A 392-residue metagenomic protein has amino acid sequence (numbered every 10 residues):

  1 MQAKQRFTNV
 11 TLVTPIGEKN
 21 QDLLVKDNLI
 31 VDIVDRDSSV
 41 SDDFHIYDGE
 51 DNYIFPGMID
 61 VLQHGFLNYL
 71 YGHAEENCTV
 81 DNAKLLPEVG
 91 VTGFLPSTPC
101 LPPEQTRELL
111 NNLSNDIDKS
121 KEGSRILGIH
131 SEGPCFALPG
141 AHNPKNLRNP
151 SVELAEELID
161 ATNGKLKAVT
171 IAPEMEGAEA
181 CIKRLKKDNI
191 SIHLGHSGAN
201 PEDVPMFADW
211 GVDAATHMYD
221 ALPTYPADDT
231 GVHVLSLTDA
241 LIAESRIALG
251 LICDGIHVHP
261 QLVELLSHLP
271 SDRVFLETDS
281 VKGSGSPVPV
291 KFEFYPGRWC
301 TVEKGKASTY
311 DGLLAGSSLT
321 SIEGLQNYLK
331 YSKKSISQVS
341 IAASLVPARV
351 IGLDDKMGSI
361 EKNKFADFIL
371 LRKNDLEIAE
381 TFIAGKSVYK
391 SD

Functional and structural regions predicted by a protein language model:
M1-V40, D375, F382: N-terminal metal-binding scaffold of metallo-dependent hydrolase/deaminase domains
D37-F55: Active-site metal-binding motif and surrounding structural segment of the metallo-beta-lactamase
E50-E108: Metal-associated gating/positioning segment near the N- to mid-region
L62, S131, L185, A215 (+2 more regions): Conserved, mostly hydrophobic/aromatic
H64, L85-L95, P139-T162, M206-A248 (+2 more regions): Active-site gating loops and adjacent loop-to-helix segments of metal-dependent hydrolytic enzymes
A83-K165: Divalent-metal coordination cores built from histidine and acidic residues
E156, D160-P287: Active-site core of metal-dependent hydrolases
H233-L249, S267-T278, S284-K364, F368-L371: His/Asp/Glu-enriched, well-ordered alpha-helical/loop segment that forms or immediately abuts the divalent-metal
